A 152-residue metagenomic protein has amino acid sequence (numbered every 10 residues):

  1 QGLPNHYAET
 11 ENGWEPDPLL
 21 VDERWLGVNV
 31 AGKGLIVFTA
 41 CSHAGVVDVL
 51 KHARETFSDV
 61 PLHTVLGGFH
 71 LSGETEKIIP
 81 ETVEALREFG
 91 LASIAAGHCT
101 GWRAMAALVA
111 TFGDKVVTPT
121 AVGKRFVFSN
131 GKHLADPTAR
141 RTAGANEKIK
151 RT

Functional and structural regions predicted by a protein language model:
Q1-G32: Active-site-proximal loop/helix segment associated with metal-binding centers of metalloenzymes
P16-L20, V37-V46: Divalent metal-binding pocket/active-site signature
N29-I36, G131: Beta-strand-turn-beta hairpins that frame and shape the catalytic cleft of phosphate-ester-processing enzymes
V37-C41, T64-F69, S93-G97: Active-site neighborhood of phospho(di)ester-bond hydrolases with catalytic His/Asp-centered motifs
S42-L62, L71-T75: Glycine- and Gly-Pro-enriched alpha-helical subdomains that act as flexible, kink-prone "lid/hinge" or packing modules
K51-T56, T82-V83, A110-G113: Short, solvent-exposed amphipathic alpha-helical segments in soluble enzyme and RNA/protein-processing domains
V65-F89, R103-M105: Feature captures the catalytic cores and cofactor-binding loops of soluble hydro-lyases/lyases that act on carboxylate
A85-T152: Binuclear metal-ion centers of metallo-dependent hydrolases, dominated by the metallo-beta-lactamase
